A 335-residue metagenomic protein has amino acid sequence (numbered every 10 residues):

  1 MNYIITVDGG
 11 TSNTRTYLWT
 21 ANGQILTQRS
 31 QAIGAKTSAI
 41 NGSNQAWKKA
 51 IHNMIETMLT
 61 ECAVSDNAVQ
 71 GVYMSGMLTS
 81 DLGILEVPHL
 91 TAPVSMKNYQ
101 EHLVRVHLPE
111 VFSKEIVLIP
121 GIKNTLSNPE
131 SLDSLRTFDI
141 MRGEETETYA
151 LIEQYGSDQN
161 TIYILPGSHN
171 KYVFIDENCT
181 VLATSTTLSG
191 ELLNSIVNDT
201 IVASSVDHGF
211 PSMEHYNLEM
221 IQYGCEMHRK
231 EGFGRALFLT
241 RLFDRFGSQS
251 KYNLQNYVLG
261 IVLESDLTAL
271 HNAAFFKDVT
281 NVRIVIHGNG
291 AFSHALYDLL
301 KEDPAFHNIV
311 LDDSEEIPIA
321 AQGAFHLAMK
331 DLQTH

Functional and structural regions predicted by a protein language model:
I4-A46: Short glycine-rich, Thr/Ser-proximal phosphate-binding strand/loop in the N-terminal lobe of ATP-dependent enzymes
V7-N13, M77, I164-H169, S189 (+1 more regions): A short acidic Gly-Thr/Ser loop motif
N13, D278-L299: Glycine-rich phosphate-binding loops at beta-strand->alpha-helix junctions
K36-G42, K123-E226: Glycine-rich phosphate-binding loop plus the immediately following alpha-helix
N53-G71, L267-T280: Phosphate/pyrophosphate-binding loops at sites that engage ATP/ADP/AMP, CoA/4′-phosphopantetheine, polyphosphate
E61-F138, E177: Short beta-strand-loop/turn "lid" adjacent to the catalytic site in phosphate-handling enzymes
E226-A269: Adenine-nucleotide phosphate-binding core of ATP-dependent small-molecule kinases
D298, L311-H335: Glycine-rich phosphate-binding/hydrolytic loop that grips phosphoryl groups
